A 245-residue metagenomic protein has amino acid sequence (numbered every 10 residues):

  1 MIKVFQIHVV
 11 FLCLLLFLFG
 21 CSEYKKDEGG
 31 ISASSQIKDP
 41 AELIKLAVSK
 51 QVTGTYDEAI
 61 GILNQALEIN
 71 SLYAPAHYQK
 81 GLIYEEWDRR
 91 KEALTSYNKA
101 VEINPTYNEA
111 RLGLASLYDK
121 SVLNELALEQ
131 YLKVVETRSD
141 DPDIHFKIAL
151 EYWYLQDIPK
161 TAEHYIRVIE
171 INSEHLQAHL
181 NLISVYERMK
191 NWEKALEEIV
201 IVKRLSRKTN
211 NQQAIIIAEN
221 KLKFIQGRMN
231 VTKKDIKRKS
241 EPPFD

Functional and structural regions predicted by a protein language model:
E23-I31, R188, W192, L196-D245: Terminal, low-structured helical/coil segments at or just beyond the last alpha-helical repeat
A33, D39-A41, A74-P75, N108-E109 (+3 more regions): Helix-start (N-cap) detector for alpha-helical repeat units in TPR-like alpha-solenoids, especially tetratricopeptide
Q36-P75, L82-E86: Alpha-helical segment of the N-proximal tetratricopeptide repeat
V52-I62, E86-K99, K120-K133, L155-R167 (+2 more regions): Structural signature of tandem alpha-helical TPR/SEL1-like repeats, specifically the intra-repeat loop/turn
